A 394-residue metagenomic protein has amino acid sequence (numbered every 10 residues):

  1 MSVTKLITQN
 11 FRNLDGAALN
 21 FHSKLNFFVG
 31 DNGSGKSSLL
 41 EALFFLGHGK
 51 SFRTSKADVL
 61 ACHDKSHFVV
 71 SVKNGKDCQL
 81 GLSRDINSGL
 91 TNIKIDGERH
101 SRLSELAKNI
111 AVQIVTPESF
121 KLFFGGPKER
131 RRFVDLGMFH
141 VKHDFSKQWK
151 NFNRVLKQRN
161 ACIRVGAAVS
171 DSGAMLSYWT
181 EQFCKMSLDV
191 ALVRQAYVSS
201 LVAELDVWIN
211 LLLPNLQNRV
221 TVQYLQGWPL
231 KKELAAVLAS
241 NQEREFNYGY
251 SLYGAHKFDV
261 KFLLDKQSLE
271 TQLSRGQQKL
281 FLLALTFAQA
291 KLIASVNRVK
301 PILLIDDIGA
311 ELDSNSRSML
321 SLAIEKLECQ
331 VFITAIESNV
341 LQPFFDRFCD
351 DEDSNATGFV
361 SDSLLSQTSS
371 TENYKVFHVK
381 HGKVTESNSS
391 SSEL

Functional and structural regions predicted by a protein language model:
M1-D31, D171-I302, E311-N315, M319-Q330 (+2 more regions): Conserved NTPase motor "head" modules and their coupling/switch loops across ABC/AAA+ ATPases, GTPases, and GHKL ATPases
K36: Conserved lysine of the Walker
F44: Helix-to-loop junction immediately C-terminal to a conserved catalytic motif
G47-E129, D135-F145, V202, D206 (+1 more regions): Nucleotide-state sensing region of NTPase/ATPase domains
S104-V112, T116-E181, K185, G382: A conserved P-loop NTPase coupling/switch region
D306-I308: Walker B catalytic acidic pair
A335-E337: Conserved H-loop
